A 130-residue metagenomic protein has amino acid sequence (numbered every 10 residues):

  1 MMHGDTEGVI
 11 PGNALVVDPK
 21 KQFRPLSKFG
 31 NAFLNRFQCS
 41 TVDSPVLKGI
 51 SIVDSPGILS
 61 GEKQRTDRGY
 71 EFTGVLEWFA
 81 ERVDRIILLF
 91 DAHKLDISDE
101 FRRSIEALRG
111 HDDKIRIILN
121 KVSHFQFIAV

Functional and structural regions predicted by a protein language model:
M1-R116, F125-Q126: Switch- and interface-adjacent substructures of P-loop NTPase systems
V122-V130: GTPase G-domain guanine-specificity segment
